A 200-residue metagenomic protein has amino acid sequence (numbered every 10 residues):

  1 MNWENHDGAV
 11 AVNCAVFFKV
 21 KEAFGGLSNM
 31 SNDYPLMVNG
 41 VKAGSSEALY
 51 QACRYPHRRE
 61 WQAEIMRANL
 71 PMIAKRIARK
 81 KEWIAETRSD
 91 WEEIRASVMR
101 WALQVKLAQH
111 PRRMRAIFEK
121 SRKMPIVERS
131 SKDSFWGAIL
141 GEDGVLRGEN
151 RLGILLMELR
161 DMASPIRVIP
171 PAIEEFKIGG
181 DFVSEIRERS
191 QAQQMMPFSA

Functional and structural regions predicted by a protein language model:
M1-A200: Charged, low-complexity intrinsically disordered segments
